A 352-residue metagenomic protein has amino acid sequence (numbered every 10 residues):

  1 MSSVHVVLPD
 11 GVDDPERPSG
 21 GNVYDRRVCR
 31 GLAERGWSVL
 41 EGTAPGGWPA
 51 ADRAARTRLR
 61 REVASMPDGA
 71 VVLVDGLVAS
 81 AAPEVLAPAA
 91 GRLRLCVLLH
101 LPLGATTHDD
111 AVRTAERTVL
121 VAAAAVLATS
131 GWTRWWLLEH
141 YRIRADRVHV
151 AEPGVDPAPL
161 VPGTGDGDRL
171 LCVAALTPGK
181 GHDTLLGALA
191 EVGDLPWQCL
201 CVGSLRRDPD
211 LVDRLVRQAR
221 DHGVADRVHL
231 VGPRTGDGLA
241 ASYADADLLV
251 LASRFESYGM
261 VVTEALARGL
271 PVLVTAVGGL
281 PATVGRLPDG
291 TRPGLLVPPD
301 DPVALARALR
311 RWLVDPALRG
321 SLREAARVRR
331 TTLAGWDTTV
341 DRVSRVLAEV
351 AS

Functional and structural regions predicted by a protein language model:
L103, H108-A128: Membrane-proximal helix-turn-helix segments that form the acceptor-binding/catalytic region of lipid-linked
W132, G154: Carbohydrate-associated surface elements
P162-K180, L186-E191, L200-V202: Conserved donor-binding/catalytic core segment of Leloir-type glycosyltransferases
Q198-R217, G232-P233: Glycosyltransferase donor-sugar binding loop
P233-R234, A241-A246: Short alpha-helical donor nucleotide-sugar binding micro-motif in glycosyltransferases
R254: Aromatic "clamp/platform" in nucleotide-sugar-dependent glycosyltransferases that forms part of the donor/acceptor
P271-V274, G278: Short hydrophobic beta-strand element within catalytic cores of glycosyltransferases and related nucleotide-activated
R286-P302, R311-A317: Conserved acidic donor-binding segment of nucleotide-sugar-dependent glycosyltransferases
